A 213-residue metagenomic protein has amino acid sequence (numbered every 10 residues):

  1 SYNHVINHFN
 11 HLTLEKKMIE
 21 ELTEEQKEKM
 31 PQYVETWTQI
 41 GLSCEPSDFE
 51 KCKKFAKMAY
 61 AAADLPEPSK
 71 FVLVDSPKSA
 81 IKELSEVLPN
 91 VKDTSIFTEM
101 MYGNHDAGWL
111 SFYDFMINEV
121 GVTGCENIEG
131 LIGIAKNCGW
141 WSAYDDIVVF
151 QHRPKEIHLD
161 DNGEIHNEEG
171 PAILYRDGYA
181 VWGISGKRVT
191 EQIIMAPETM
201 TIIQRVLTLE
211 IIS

Functional and structural regions predicted by a protein language model:
S1-S213: Short, glycine-biased loop/turn motifs at secondary-structure junctions and in low-complexity Ser/Thr/Pro-rich termini
